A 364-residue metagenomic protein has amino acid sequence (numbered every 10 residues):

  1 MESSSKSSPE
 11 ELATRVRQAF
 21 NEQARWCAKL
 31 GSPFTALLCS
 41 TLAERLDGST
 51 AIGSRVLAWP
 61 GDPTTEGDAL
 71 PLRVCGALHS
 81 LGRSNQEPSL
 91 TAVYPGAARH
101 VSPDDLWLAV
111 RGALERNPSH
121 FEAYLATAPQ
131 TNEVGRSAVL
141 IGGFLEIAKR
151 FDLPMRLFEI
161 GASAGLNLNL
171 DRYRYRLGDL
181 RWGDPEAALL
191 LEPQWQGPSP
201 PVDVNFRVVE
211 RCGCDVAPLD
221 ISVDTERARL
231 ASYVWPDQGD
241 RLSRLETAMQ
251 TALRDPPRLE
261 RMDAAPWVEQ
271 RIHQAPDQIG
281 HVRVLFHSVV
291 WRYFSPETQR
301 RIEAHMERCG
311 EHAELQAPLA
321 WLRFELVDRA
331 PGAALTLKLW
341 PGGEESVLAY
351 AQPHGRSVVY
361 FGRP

Functional and structural regions predicted by a protein language model:
E2-S119, A123-Q130, V134-L140: A short N-terminal interaction module
P60-A69, L81-N117, T131, G143-R261 (+2 more regions): Class I S-adenosyl-L-methionine-dependent methyltransferase module
L157-I160, V284-H287, A320-E325: Extended hydrophobic secondary-structure segments that form protein cores and membrane-embedded regions
G165-N169, R292-S295, A330-G332: Short catalytic/ligand-binding loop motif for oxyanion handling, primarily in non-cytosolic enzymes, centered on
S232-W235, G239-S243, P257-R261, I279 (+2 more regions): Domain-level detector for long C-terminal conserved domains
M262-W267: Conserved SAM/SAH-binding loop
Q270-V284: A short acidic, Gly/Pro-enriched loop at the edge of an enzyme's catalytic core that lines a small-molecule cofactor
R283-P296: A short SAM/SAH-binding and catalytic strip from SAM-dependent methyltransferases
